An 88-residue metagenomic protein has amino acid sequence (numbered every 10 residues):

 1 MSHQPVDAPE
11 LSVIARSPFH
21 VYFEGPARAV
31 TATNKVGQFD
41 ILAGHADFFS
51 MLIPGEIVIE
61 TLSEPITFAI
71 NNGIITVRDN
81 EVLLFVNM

Functional and structural regions predicted by a protein language model:
H3, L11-M88: Compact, glycine-rich, soluble single-domain proteins
